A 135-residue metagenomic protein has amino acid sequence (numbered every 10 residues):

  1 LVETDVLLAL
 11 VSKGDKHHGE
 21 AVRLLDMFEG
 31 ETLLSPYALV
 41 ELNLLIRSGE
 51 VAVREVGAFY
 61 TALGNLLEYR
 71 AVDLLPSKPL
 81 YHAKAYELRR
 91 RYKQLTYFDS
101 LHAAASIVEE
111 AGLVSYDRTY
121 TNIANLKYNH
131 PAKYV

Functional and structural regions predicted by a protein language model:
L1-L34, G49-A62, V135: Short, well-structured N-terminal submotif of metal-dependent ribonuclease cores
T4, P36, P79, F98-S100: Conserved glycosyltransferase catalytic-site signature
L7, L39, Y120-T121: A generic structural signal for short hydrophobic patches within well-formed alpha-helices
A9-V11, L45, I123: Residues that scaffold the ATP/ADP-binding catalytic core of kinase and kinase-like folds
K13, Y37-A38, G64-R91: Acidic catalytic patch
Y69, D73, A103-V135: Acidic, PIN/NYN-like endoribonuclease modules and their adjacent C-terminal/linker elements
